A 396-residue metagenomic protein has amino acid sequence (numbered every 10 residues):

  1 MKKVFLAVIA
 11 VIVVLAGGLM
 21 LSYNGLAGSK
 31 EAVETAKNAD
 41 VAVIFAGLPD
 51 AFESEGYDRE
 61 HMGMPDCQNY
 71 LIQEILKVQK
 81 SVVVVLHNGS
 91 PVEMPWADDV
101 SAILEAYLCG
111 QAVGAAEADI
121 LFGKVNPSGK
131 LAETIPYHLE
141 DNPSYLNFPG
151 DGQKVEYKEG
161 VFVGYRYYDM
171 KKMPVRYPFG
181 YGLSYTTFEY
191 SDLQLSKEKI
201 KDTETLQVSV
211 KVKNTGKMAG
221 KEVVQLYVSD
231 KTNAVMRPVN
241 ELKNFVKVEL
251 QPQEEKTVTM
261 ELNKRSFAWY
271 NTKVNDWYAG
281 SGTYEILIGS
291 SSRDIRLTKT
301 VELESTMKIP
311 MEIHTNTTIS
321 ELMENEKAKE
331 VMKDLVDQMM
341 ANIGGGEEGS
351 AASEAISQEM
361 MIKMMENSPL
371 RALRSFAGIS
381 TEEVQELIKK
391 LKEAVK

Functional and structural regions predicted by a protein language model:
M1-K396: C-terminal non-catalytic regions of proteins with extracellular/luminal or membrane-system context
